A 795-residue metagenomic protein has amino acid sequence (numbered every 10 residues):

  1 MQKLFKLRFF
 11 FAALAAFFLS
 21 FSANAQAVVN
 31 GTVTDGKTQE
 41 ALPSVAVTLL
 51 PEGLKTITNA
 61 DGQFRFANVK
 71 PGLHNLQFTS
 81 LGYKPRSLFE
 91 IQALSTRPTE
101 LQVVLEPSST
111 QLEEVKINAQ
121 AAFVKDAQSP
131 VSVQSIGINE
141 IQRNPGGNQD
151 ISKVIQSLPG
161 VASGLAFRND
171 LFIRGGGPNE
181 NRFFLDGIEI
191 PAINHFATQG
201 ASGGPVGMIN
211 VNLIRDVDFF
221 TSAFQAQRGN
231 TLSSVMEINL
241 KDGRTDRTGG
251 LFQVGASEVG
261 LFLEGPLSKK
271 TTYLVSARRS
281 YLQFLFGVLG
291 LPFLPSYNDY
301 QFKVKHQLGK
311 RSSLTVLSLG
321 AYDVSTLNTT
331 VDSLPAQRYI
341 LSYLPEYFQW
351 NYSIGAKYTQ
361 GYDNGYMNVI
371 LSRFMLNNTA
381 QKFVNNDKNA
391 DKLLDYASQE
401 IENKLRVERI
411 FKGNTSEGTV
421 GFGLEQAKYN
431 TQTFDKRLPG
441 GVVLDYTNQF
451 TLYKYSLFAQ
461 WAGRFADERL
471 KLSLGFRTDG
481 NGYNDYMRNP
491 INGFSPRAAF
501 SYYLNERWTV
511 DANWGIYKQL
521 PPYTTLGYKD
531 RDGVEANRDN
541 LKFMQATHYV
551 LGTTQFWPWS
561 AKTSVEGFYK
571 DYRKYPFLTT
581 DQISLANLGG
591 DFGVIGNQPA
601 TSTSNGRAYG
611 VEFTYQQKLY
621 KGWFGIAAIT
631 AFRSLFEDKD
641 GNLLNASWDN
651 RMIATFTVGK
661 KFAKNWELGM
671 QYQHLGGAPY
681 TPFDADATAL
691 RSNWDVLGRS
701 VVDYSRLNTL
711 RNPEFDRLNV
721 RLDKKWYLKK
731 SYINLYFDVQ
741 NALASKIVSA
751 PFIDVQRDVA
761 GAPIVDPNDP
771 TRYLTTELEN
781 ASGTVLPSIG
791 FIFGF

Functional and structural regions predicted by a protein language model:
N24-E114, N118-Q120: Periplasm-facing N-terminal accessory domains of Gram-negative outer-membrane beta-barrel systems
K84, I91-S95, E100, K116-F224 (+2 more regions): Periplasmic N-terminal accessory/gating domains of Gram-negative outer-membrane beta-barrel systems
R182, D216-Q227, S233-K241, T248-P292 (+2 more regions): Predominantly transmembrane beta-strands of Gram-negative outer membrane beta-barrel pores used for transport
I193-N194, G200, T330-L334, N377 (+5 more regions): Surface-exposed extracellular loop regions of Gram-negative outer-membrane beta-barrel proteins, predominantly
K305-D323, L344-M487, Y503, W557 (+2 more regions): Face-selective signature of the C-terminal outer-membrane beta-barrel domain
Y396-S398, E402-E408, D445-F458, K542 (+2 more regions): Outer membrane beta-barrel strand-and-loop segments of large Gram-negative receptors, especially TonB-dependent
F465-A466, Y569-D571, F592-P679: Gram-negative outer-membrane beta-barrel transporters
R573, G625, H674-G698, P713-R717 (+1 more regions): C-terminal beta-signal and adjacent terminal beta-strands/loops of Gram-negative outer-membrane beta-barrel proteins
